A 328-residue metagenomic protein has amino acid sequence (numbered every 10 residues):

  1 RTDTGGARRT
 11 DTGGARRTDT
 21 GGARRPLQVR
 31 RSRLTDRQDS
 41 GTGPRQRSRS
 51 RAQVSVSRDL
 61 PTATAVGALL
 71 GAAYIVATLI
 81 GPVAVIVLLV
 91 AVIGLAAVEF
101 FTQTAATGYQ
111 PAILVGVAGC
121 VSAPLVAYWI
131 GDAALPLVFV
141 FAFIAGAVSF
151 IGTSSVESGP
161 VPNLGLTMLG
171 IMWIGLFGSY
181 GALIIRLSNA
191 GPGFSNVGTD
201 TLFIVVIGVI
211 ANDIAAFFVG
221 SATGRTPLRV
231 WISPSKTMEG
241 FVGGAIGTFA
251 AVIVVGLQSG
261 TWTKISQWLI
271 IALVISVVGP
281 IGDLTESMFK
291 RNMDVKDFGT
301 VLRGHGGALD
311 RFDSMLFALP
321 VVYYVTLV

Functional and structural regions predicted by a protein language model:
R1-Q53: Acidic/Ser-Thr/Pro-Gly-rich, low-complexity N-terminal segments of Actinobacterial cell-envelope proteins
R31-L273: Membrane-embedded alpha-helical bundles of polytopic integral membrane proteins
S188, Y323-V328: Juxtamembrane boundary at the C-terminal end of a transmembrane helix
S221, M288-R291: Pseudouridine synthase
N292-S314: Interfacial loop-to-transmembrane junctions
A318-L319: C-terminal-most transmembrane helix of multi-pass membrane proteins
